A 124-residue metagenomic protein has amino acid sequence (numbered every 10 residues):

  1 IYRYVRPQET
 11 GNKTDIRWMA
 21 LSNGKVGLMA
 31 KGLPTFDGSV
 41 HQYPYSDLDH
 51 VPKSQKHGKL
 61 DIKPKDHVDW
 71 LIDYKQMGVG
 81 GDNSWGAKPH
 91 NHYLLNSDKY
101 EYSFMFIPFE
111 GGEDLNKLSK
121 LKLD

Functional and structural regions predicted by a protein language model:
I1-D124: Beta-strand/loop-rich accessory regions of lumenal/periplasmic or secreted enzymes, predominantly carbohydrate-active
